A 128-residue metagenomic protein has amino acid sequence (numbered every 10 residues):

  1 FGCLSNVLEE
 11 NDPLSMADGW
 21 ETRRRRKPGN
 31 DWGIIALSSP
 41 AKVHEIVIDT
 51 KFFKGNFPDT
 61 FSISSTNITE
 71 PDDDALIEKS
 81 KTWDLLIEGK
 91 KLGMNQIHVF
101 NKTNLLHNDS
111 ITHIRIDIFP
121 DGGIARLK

Functional and structural regions predicted by a protein language model:
F1-W32, K42, F52-K128: Trp- and acidic/polar-enriched beta-sheet ligand-binding modules for extracellular glycan and matrix recognition
L37-S39: A short glycine/threonine-centered beta-strand motif
